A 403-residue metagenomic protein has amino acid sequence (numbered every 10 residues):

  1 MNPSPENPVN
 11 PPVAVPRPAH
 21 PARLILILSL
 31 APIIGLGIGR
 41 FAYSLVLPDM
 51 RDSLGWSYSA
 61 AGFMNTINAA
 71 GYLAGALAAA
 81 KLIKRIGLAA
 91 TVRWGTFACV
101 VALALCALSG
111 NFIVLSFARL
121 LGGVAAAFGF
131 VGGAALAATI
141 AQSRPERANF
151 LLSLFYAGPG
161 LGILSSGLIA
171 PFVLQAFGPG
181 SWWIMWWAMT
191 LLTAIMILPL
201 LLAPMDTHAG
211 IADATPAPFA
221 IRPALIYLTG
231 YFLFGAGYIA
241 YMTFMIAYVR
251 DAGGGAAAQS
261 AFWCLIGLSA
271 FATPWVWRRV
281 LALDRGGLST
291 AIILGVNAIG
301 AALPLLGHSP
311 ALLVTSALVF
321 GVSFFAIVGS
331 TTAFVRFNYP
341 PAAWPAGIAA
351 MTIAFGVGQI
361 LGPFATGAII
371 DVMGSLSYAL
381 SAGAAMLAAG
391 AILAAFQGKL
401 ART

Functional and structural regions predicted by a protein language model:
Y43-S44, P223-C264, L268-F271: Extracytoplasmic gate region of multi-pass secondary transporters
G55, G87, L108-V114, L306-H308: Helix-breaking motifs and short loop linkers at transmembrane-helix boundaries and internal kinks in secondary membrane
A74-G110: Conserved MFS/SLC helix-loop-helix module at the cytosolic interface between two early adjacent transmembrane helices
G75-L88, T273-R285, I370-D371: Helix-to-loop junctions at the C-terminal end of transmembrane segments in multipass secondary transporters
F112, R147-L202: Helix-loop-helix hairpin linking two adjacent transmembrane segments in secondary transporters
A118-A157: Cytoplasmic helix-loop-helix junction between adjacent transmembrane helices in 12-TM secondary transporters
R285-F334: C-terminal transmembrane helical hairpin of 12-TM major facilitator-type secondary transporters
R336-S375, G383: A late C-terminal transmembrane helix in Major Facilitator Superfamily
